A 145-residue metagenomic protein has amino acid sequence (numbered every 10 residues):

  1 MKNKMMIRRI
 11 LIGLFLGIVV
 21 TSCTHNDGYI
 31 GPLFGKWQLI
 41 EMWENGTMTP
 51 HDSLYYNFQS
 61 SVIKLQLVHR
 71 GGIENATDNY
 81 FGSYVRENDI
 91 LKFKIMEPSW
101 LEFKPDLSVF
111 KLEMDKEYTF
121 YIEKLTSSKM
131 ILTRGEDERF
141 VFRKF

Functional and structural regions predicted by a protein language model:
K2-L11: Bacterial N-terminal signal peptides that target proteins for export
V19-S22: C-terminal motif of bacterial Sec signal peptides marking the signal peptidase cleavage site
T24-N26: Bacterial signal peptide processing site
G31-M48, Y84: Tryptophan-anchored aromatic micro-motifs
F34-Q38, S61-L65, I90, L125-I131: Short, hydrophobic/aromatic-rich segments at coil-to-beta transitions
N45, T49-P50, K64-L125: Contiguous, well-ordered beta-strand patches that form the walls/edges of small beta-barrel/beta-sandwich domains
Y121-E123, S127-R139: Short, exposed beta-strand-loop hairpins at the edges of beta-sheets in extracellular/periplasmic proteins
F142-F145: Short beta-strand-to-coil "C-cap" segments at the C-terminal boundary of structured domains/repeats, marking
